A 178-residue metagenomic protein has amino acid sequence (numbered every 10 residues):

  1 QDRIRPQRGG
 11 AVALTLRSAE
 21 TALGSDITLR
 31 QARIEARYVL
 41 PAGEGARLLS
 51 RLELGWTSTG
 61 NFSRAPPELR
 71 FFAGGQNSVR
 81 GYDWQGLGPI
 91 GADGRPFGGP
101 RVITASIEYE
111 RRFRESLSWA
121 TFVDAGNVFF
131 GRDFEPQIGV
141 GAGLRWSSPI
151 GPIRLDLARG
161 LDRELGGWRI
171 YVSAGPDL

Functional and structural regions predicted by a protein language model:
Q1-F113, W119-A125, F129-F130, I170-D177: C-terminal outer-membrane beta-barrel translocator/porin domains of Gram-negative envelope proteins and their
A19-E20, R159-L161: Conserved short loop/turn motifs at secondary-structure junctions
T28, P136, G166: Short acidic-hydrophobic sequence patches enriched in Asp/Glu that either
G88, D162-E164: A short local loop/turn or secondary-structure capping micro-motif enriched for an aromatic residue
A105-E108, Q137-R145: Short glycine-rich, acidic/polar surface loops and turns
L144-I153, G166-L178: Outer-membrane beta-barrel "beta-signal"
